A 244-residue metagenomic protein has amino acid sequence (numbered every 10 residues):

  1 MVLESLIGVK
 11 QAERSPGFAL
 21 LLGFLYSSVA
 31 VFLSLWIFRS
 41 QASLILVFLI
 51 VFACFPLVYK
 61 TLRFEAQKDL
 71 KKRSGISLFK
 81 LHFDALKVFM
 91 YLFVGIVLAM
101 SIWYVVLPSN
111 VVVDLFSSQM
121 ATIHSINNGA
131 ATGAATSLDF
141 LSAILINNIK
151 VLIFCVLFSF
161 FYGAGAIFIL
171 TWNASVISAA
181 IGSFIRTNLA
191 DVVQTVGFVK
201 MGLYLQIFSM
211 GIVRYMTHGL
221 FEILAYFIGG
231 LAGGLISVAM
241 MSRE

Functional and structural regions predicted by a protein language model:
V2-S15, L70-D84: Cytosolic juxtamembrane amphipathic/interface segments immediately preceding and feeding into a transmembrane helix
R14, R39-F48, I76-L98, A164-I167: Alpha-helical transmembrane segments and their helix-start/interface "positive-inside/aromatic belt" motifs in integral
P16-F32: The first (N-terminal) embedded transmembrane alpha-helix
A85-N148: Hydrophobic alpha-helical segments and helix pairs
M90-L107, F161-A179, H218: Hydrophobic alpha-helical membrane-insertion segments
A130-F154, Q206-Y226: Hydrophobic alpha-helical transmembrane segments
A134-S183: Internal active-site segments that recognize and position negatively charged phosphoryl groups and nucleotide moieties
G182-E244: Hydrophobic alpha-helical transmembrane segments and adjacent short intramembrane/lumenal linkers of inner/organellar
